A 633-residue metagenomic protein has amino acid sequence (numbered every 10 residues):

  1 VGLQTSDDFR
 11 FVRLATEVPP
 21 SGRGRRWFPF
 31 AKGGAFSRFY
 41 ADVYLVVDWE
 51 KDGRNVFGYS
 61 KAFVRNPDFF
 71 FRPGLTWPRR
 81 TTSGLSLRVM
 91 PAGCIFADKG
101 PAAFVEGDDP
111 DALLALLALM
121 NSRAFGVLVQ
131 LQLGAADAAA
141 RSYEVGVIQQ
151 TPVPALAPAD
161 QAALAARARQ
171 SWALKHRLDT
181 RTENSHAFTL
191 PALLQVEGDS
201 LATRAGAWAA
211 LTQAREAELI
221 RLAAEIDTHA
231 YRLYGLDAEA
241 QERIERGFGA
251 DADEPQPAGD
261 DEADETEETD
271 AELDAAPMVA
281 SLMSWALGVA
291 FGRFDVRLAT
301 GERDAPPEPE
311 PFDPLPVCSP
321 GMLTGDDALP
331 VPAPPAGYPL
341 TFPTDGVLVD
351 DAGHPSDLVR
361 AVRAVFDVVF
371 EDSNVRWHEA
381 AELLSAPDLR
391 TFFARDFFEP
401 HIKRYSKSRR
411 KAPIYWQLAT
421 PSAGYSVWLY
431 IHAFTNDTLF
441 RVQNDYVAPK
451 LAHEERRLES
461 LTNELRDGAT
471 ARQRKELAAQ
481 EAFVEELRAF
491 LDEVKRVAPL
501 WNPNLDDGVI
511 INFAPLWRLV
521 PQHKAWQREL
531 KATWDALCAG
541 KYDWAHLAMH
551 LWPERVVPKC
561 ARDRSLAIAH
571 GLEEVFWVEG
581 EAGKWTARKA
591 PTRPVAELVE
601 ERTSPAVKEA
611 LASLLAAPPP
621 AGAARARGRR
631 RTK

Functional and structural regions predicted by a protein language model:
V1-P110, A162-R169, R177, R204-A205 (+8 more regions): Polyanion-binding catalytic cores of nucleic-acid enzymes and NTP/SAM-utilizing transferases
F9, R25-F28, G74, L113-A118 (+3 more regions): Non-catalytic, well-ordered alpha-helical scaffold segments
A31, D68-S86, I95-F96, L116-G134 (+4 more regions): Short Ser/Thr-interspersed hydrophobic loop/turn segments at strand-loop and sheet-helix junctions that line or gate
F63, G100-L114, V127-N184, F188-A202 (+4 more regions): Proline-centric
S86-R88, L128, Q161-A162, K175-R177 (+5 more regions): Extended hydrophobic-aromatic, low-complexity segments
D111-A124, L128-L133, L282-A290, D295 (+1 more regions): Short, Φ-rich (hydrophobic/aromatic) sequence segments
P191-A207, T269, A280, W285: Disordered, low-complexity "stalk" and linker segments at domain junctions of extracellular and cell-surface proteins
R221, T228, E239-K633: Terminal accessory regions of large proteins
